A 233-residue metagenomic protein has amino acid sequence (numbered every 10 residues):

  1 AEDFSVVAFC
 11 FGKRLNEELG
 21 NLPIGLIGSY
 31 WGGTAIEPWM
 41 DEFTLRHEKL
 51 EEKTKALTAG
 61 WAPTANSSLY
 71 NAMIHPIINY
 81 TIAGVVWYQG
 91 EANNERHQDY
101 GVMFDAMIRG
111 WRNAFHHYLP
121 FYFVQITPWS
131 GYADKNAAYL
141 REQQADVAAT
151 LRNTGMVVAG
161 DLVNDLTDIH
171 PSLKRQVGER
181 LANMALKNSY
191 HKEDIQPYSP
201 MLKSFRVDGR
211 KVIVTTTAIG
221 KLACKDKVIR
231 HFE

Functional and structural regions predicted by a protein language model:
A1-E233: Cell-envelope and extracellular/periplasmic
